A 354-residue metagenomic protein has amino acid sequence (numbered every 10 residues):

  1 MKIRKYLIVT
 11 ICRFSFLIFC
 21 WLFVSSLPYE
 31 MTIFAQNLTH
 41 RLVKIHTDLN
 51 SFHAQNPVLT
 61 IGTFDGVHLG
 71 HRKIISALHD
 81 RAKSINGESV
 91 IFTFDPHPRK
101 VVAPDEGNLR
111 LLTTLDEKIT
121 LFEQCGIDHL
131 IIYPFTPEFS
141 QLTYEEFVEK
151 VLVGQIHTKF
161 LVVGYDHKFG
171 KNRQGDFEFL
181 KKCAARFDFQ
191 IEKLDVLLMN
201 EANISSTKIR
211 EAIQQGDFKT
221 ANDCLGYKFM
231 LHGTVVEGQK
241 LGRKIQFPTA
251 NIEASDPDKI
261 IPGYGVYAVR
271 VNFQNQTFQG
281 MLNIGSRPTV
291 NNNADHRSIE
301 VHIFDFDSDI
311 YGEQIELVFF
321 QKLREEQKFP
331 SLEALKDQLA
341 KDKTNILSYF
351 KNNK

Functional and structural regions predicted by a protein language model:
L7, S15-L17: Short hydrophobic targeting helices and cationic amphipathic motifs that mediate membrane/organellar targeting
I33-P57: Positively charged, low-complexity intrinsically disordered leader regions
S51-L109, T114: N-terminal catalytic cores of NTP/NDP-binding nucleotidyl/phosphoryl-transfer enzymes
H68, F122, L161, A221 (+2 more regions): Residue-level signal for inorganic ion chemistry
K100-Y165, F169-F187: N-terminal Rossmann-like or analogous alpha/beta NTP/dinucleotide-binding catalytic cores that position adenine
A184-N283: Glycine-rich, Lys/Arg-enriched anion-binding loops that position phosphate/diphosphate groups for phosphoryl
G238-K354: Phosphate/ribose-recognition catalytic cores of enzymes acting on nucleotide-derived substrates
